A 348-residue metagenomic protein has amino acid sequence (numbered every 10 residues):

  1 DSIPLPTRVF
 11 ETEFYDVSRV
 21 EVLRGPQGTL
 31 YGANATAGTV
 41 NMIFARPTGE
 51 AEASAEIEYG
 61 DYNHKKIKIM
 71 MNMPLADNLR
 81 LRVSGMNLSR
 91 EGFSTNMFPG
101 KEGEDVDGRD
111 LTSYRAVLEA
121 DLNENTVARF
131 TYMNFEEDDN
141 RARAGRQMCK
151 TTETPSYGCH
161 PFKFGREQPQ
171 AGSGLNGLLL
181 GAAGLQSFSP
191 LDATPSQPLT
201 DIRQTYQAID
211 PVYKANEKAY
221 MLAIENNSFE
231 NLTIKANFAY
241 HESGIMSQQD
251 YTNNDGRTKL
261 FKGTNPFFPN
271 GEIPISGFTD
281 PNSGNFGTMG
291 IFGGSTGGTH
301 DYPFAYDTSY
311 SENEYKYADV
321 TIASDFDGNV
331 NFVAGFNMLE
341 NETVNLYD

Functional and structural regions predicted by a protein language model:
T7, Y15-S18, R24, T29-Y114 (+3 more regions): Outer-membrane beta-barrel translocator/receptor signature
F14-R19, T29-A33, A45-P47, E56-D61 (+4 more regions): Short linear motifs at secondary-structure transitions and domain/linker junctions
V20, F332, Y347-D348: N-terminal targeting leaders only when they are immediately followed by extended low-complexity/repeat-rich tracts
T48, D61-K65, S89-T95, E136-A142 (+2 more regions): Gram-negative outer-membrane beta-barrel proteins
F98-P99, G335, D348: "Short basic amphipathic alpha-helical interaction patches in structured regions
G103, R109-F332, L339-N341: Outer-membrane beta-barrel domain signature, strongest for Gram-negative TonB-dependent receptors and also present
